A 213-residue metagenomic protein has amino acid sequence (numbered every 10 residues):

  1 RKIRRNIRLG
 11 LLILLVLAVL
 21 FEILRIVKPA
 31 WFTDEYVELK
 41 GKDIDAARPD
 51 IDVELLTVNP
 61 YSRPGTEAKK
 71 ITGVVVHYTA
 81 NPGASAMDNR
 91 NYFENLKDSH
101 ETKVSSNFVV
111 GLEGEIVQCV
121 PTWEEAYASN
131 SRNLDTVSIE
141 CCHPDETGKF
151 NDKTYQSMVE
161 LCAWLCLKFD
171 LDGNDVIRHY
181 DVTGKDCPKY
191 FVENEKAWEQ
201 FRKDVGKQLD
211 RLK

Functional and structural regions predicted by a protein language model:
R1-S129: N-terminal catalytic cores of peptidoglycan-degrading enzymes
E22-D50, D145-K213: Basic/polar, cationic surfaces and motifs that engage anionic cell-wall and phosphate/carboxylate ligands
K69, E101, R132, T147-Y155: Solvent-exposed, acidic/flexible segments
V75, S138-E140, I177: Soluble periplasmic/extracytoplasmic beta-strand elements of cell-envelope proteins
T79, C142-P144: Short strand-loop junctions, especially beta-strand C-caps/beta-turns that link beta-sheets to coils or alpha-helices
N130-I139: Short coil-to-beta-strand
